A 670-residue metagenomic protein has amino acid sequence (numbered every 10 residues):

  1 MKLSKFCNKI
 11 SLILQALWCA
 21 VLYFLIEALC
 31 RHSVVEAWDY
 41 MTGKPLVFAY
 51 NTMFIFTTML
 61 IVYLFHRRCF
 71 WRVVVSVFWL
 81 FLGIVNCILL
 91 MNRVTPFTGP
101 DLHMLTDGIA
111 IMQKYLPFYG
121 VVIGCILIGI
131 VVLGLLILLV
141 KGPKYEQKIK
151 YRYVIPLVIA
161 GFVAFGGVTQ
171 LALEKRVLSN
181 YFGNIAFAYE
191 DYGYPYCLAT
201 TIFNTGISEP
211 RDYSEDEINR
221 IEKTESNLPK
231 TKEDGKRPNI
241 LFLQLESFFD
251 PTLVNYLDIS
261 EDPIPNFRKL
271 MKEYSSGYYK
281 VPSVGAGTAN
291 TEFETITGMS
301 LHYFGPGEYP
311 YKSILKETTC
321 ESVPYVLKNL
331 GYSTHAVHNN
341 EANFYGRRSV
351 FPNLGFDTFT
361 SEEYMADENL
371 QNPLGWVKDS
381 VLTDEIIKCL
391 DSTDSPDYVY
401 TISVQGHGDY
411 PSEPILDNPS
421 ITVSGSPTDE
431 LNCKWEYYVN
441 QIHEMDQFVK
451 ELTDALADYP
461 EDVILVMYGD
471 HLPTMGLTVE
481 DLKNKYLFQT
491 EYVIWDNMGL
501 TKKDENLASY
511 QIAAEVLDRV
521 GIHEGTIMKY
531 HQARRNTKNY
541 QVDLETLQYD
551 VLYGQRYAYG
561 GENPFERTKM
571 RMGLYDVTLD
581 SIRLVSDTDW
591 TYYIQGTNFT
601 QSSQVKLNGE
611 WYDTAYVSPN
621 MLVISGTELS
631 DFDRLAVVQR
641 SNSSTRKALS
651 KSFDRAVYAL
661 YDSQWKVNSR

Functional and structural regions predicted by a protein language model:
M1-F6, K666-R670: Bacterial/eukaryotic Sec-type N-terminal signal peptides
K2-Y189, F632: Transmembrane and membrane-interface helices of multi-pass, inner-membrane envelope-modifying transferases
L102-L105, D191-Y196, E215, I264 (+2 more regions): Alpha-helix initiation and N-capping motif
G108, I240-L245: Residue-level preference for non-acidic, small/hydrophobic
V168-F242: Membrane-interface segments at or immediately adjacent to transmembrane helices that form the boundary between
S226-D234, L245, D250-R670: Solvent-exposed soluble domains appended to multi-pass membrane proteins
